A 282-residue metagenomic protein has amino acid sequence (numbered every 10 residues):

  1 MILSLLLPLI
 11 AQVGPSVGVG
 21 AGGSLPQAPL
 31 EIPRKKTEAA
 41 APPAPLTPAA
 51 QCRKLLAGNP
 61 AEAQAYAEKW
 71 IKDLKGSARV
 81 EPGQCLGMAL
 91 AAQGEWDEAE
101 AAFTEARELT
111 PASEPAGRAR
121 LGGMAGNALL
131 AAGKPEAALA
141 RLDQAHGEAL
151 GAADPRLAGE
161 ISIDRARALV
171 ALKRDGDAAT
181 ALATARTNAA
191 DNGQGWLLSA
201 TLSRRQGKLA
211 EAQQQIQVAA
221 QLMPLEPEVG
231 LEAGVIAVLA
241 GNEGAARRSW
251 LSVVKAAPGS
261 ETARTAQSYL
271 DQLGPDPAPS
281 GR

Functional and structural regions predicted by a protein language model:
L6-C85, P275-R282: N-terminal leader/linker segments that initiate helical-solenoid repeat arrays
G22-P26, R53-E68, A92-E105, G133-D143 (+2 more regions): Helix-turn-helix repeat elements of alpha-solenoid scaffolds
G23-L25, L239, A245-R282: Terminal, low-structured helical/coil segments at or just beyond the last alpha-helical repeat
D73-K75, L109, S113, E148 (+4 more regions): Structural marker of alpha-solenoid helical repeat scaffolds
V80, A119, R156-G159, G193-Q194 (+2 more regions): Helix-start (N-cap) detector for alpha-helical repeat units in TPR-like alpha-solenoids, especially tetratricopeptide
C85, M124, L157, D164 (+3 more regions): Canonical tetratricopeptide repeat
A92, M124, A131, D164-R167 (+4 more regions): Register position in tetratricopeptide repeats
K134-P135, A149-L222: Alpha-helical adaptor scaffolds
